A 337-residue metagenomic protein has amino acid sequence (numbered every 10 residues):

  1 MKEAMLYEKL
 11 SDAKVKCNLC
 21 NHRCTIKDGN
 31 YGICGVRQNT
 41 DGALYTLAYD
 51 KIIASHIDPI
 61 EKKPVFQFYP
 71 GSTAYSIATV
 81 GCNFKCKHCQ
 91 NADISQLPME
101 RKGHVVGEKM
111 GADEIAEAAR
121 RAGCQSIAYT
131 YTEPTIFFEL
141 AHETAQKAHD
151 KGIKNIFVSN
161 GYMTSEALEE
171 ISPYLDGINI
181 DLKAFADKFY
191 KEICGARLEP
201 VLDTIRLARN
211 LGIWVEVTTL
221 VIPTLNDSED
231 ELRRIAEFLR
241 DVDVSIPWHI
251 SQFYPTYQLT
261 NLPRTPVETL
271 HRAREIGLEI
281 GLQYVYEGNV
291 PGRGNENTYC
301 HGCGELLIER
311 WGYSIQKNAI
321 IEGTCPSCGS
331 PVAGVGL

Functional and structural regions predicted by a protein language model:
M1-D28, L225, E229-L337: Auxiliary Fe-S-binding modules of radical SAM enzymes
M1-E61: Ferredoxin-type iron-sulfur electron-transfer modules and their immediate structural context
L19, I33-V36, G81-F84, H88 (+2 more regions): Short, cysteine/histidine-rich loop/knuckle motifs that typically chelate Zn2+
R23-L47, N91-R101, L307-Y313, V332-L337: Iron-sulfur (Fe-S) cluster-binding segments and ferredoxin-like electron-carrier domains, especially [2Fe-2S]
N39-G177: Conserved Radical SAM active-site core
Y75, I127, N155-F157, I178-I180 (+3 more regions): Hydrophobic faces of well-ordered beta-strands that scaffold small-molecule active sites in alpha/beta enzyme cores
I94-D113, Y131-L140, T144, K188-R206 (+2 more regions): Conserved non-cysteine loop/helix-boundary elements of the Radical SAM core domain that shape
S95-Q96, P134-I136, G161-L168, I178-C194 (+3 more regions): Conserved radical SAM core fold
